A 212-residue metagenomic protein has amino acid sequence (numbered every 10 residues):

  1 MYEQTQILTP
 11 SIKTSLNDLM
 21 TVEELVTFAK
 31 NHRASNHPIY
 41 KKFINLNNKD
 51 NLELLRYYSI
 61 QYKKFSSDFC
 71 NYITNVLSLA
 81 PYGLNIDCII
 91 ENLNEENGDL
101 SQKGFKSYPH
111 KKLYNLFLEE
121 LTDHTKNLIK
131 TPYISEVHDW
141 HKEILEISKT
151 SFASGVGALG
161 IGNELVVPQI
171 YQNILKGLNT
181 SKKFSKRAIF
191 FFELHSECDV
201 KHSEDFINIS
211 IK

Functional and structural regions predicted by a protein language model:
Y2-K212: Non-heme di-metal
